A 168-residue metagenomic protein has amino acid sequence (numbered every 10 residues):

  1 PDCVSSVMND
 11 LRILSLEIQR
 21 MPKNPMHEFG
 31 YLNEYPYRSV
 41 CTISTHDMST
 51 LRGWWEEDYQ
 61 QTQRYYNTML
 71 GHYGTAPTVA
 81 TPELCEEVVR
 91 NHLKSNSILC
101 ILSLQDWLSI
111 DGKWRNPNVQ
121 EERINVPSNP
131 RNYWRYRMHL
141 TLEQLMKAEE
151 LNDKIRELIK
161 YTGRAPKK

Functional and structural regions predicted by a protein language model:
P1-K168: Catalytic cores of glycan-processing enzymes that make or break glycosidic bonds
